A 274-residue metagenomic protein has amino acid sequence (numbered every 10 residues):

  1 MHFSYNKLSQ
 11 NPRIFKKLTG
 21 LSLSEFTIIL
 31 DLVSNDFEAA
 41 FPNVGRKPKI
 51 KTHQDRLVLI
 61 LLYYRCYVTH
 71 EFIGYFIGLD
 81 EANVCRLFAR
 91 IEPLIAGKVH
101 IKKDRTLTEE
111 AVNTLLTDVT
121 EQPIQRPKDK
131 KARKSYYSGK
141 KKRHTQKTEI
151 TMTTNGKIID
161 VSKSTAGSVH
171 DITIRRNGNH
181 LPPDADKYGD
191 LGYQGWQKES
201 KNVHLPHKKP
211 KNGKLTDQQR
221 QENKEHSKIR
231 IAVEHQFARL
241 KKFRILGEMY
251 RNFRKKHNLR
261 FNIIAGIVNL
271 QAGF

Functional and structural regions predicted by a protein language model:
M1-K47: Charged, often Cys/His-bearing segments associated with DNA-binding zinc-finger transcription factors
S22, T52, L215-Q218: Ser/Thr-centered flexible coil motifs
L30, I60-L61, R176: A cross-family signal for key residues in well-ordered alpha-helices that form functional helical elements
A39-P42, D55, A132, I267: Glycine/charged-rich beta-loop-alpha catalytic/anionic-binding loops adjacent to active sites
K49, Y63, G74: Short, charged/polar micro-motifs that form catalytic or ligand-binding hotspots
T52-C66: Short, amphipathic alpha-helical "recognition" segments used to contact nucleic acids or chromatin
Y67-F274: Short, well-ordered secondary-structure "scaffold" segments embedded in the functional core of diverse domains
